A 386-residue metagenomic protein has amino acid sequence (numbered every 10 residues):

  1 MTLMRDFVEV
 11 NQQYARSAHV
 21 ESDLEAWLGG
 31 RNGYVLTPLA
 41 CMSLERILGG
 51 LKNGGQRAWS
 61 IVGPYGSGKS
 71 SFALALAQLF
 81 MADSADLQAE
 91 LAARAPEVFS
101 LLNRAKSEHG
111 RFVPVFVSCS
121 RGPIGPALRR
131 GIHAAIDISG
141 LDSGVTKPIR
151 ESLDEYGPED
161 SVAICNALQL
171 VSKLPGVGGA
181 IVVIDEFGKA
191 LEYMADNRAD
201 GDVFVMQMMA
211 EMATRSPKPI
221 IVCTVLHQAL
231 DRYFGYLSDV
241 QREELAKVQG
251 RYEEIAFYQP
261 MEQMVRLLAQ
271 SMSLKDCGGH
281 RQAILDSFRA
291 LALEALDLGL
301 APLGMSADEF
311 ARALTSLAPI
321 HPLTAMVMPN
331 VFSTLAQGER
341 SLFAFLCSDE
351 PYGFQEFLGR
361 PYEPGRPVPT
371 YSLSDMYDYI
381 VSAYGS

Functional and structural regions predicted by a protein language model:
M1-S67, L74, L79-F80, E244-F257 (+3 more regions): Walker A/P-loop-proximal flanking segment of P-loop NTPase domains
T2, N103-P126, R130, M208-T370 (+1 more regions): Conserved P-loop NTPase catalytic core
M4, N11-D23, L48-G49, G55 (+5 more regions): Phosphate-handling catalytic cores of nucleic-acid transaction enzymes
W59-P64, S70-P158, Y258-Q259, M264-L268: P-loop NTPase motor core
S67, K189-D196, E211, R215 (+1 more regions): Residues immediately C-terminal
Y156-I181: Conserved helicase/translocase P-loop NTPase motor core
S172-D202: Conserved P-loop NTPase "ATPase switch" module shared by AAA+ and STAND
